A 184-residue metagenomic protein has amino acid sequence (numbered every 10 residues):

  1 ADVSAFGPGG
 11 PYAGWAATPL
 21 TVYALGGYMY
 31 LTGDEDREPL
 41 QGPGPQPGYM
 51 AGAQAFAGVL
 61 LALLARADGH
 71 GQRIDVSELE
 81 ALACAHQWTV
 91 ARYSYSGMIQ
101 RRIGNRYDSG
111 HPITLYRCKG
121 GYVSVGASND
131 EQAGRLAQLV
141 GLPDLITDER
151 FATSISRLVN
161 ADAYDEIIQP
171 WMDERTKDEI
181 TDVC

Functional and structural regions predicted by a protein language model:
A1-V123, A127-S128: Active-site-adjacent "lid/gating" segments in soluble enzymes
P112-V183: Aromatic-enriched alpha-helical interface/lid elements that frame and gate functional surfaces
